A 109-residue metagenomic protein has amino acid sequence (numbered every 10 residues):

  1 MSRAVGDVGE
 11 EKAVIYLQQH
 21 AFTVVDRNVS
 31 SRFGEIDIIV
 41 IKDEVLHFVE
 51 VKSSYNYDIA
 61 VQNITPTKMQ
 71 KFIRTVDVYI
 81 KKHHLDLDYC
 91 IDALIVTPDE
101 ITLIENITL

Functional and structural regions predicted by a protein language model:
M1-V29: Acidic-basic catalytic patches of nuclease active cores, encompassing PD-(D/E)XK and other metal-cofactor nuclease
G6, E10, I64-M69: Short, conserved glycine- and acidic-residue-centered signature motifs in active-site or ligand-binding loops
T23, L46-F48, D88: Hydrophobic "anchor" residues on beta-strands that sit immediately upstream of conserved functional sites
S31-E35: Short acidic/glycine-enriched loop/turn segments that link adjacent beta-strands
I36-Y57, F72: Conserved catalytic cores of phosphodiester-cleaving nucleases, focusing on short active-site segments
D58-I64: Short histidine-centered catalytic/ligand-binding loop motif
I73-L85, Y89: Metal-dependent nuclease catalytic cores in nucleic-acid-processing enzymes, especially RNase H-like/related
H84-L109: Domain-level recognition of nuclease-like catalytic cores that cleave nucleotide substrates
